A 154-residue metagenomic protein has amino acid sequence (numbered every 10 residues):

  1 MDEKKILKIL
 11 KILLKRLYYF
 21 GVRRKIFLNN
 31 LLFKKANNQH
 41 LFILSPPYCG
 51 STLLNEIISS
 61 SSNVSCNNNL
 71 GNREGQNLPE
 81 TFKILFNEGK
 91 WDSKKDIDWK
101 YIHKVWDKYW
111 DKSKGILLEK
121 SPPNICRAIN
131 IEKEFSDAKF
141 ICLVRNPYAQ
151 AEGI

Functional and structural regions predicted by a protein language model:
M1-V105: PAPS-dependent sulfotransferase catalytic core
L41, W110-D111, D137: Residue-level detector of alpha-helix boundary/anchor positions
N55, W106-D107, A128-E132: Short amphipathic alpha-helical segments and helix-helix/interface helices
P79, K83, K114-I154: PAPS-dependent sulfotransferase catalytic domain
K100-K112, L117: Alpha-helix-centered segments that form part of catalytic cores
